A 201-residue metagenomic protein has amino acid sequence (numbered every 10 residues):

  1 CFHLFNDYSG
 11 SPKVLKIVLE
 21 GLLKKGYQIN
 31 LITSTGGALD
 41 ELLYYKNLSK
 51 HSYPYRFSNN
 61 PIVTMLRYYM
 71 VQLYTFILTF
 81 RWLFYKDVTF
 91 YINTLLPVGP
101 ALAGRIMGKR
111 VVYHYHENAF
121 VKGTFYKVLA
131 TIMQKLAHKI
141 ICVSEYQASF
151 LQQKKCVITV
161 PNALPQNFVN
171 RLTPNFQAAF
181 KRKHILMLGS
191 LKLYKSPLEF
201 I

Functional and structural regions predicted by a protein language model:
F2-H3, V143, V160, I185-L191: Short hydrophobic "strand-cap" motifs at the C-terminus of beta-strands
F2-I17, L193-K195: A short, glycine/small-residue-rich beta-strand->loop->alpha-helix junction that serves as a flexible
F2-S9, G21-L66: N-terminal strand-loop element at the rim of the active site of nucleotide-sugar-dependent glycosyltransferases
F5-Y8, N59, V98, M107-F125: A short, histidine- and acid-enriched strand-loop-helix "catalytic/donor-clamping" loop that lines the nucleotide-sugar
A38, Q72-F76, V88-M107, K122: An aromatic- and histidine-rich active-site surface loop
R67, L83, V112-I141, S149-Q152: A conserved, positively charged/aromatic
Y146, A163: Carbohydrate-associated surface elements
F176-S196, I201: Conserved donor-binding/catalytic core segment of Leloir-type glycosyltransferases
